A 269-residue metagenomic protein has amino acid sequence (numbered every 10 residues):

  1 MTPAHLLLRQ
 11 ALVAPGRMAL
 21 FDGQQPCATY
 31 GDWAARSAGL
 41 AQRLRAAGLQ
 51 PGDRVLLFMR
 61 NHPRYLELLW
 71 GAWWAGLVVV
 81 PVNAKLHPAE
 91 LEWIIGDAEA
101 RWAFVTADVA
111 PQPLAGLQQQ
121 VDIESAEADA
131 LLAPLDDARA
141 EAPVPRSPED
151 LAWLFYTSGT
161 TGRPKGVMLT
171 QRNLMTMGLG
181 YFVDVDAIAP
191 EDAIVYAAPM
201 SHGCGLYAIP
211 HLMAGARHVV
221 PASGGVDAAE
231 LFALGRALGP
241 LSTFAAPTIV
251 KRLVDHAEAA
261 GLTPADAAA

Functional and structural regions predicted by a protein language model:
P15-G16, A138-Y156, R163, A187-A193: Conserved pre-ATP/AMP-binding loop-to-beta segment of ANL
A19-H62, L66-W70, H87-E92: Conserved AMP-binding/adenylate-forming core of the ANL superfamily
W33-L40, P148, V167-A189, A197 (+3 more regions): Conserved structural elements of the adenylate-forming
R54, R60-V80, A84-P88, G96-W102 (+3 more regions): A short helix-loop-beta submotif of the ANL/AMP-binding
M59, V80-W93, A107-V109, A216-L238 (+1 more regions): ATP-dependent adenylate-forming carboxylate-activation enzymes
R60, V105-Q112, A198-P199, S223 (+2 more regions): Adenylate-forming
D108-E149, H256-A259: ANL superfamily adenylate-forming
M175-A193, G203-L241, H256-A257: Conserved AMP-binding/adenylation subdomain of ANL enzymes
